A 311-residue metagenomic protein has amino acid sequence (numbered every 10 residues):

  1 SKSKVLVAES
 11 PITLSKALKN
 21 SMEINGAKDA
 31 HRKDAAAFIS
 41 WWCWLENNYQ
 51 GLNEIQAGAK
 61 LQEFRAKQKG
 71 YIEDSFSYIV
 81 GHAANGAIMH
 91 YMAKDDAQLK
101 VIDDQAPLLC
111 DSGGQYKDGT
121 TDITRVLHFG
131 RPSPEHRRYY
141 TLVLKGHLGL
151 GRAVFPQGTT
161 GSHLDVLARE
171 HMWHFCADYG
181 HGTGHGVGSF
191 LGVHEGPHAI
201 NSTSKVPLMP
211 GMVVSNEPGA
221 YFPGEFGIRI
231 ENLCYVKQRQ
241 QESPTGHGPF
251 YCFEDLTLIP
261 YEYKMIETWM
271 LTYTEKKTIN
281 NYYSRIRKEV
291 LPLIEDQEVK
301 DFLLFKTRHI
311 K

Functional and structural regions predicted by a protein language model:
S1-K311: Active-site neighborhoods and metal-handling regions in enzymes and metal-associated proteins
